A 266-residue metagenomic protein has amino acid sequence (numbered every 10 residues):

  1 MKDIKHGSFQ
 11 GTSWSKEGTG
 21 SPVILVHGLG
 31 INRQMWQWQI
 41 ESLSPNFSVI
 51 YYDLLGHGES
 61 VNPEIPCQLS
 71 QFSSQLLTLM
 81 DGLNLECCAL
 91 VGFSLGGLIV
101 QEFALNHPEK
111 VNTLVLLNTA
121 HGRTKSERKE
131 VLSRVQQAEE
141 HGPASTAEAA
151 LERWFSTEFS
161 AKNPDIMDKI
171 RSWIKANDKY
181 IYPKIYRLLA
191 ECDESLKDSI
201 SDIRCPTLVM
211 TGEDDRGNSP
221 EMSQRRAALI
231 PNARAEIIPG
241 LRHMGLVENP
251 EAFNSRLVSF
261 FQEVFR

Functional and structural regions predicted by a protein language model:
M1-V23, P45-F47, V258-R266: Alpha/beta-hydrolase fold catalytic core
T12-N62, L79: Conserved HGGG/HGGXW glycine-rich cap/lid loop of the alpha/beta-hydrolase fold
Q71-C88: Conserved acidic catalytic loop of the alpha/beta-hydrolase fold
Q101-N106, V111-S145: Flexible "cap/lid" loop of the alpha/beta hydrolase fold
K125-K129, A144-S201: Conserved alpha/beta-hydrolase catalytic His-Asp/Glu region
I203, V209-T211: Short beta-strand/loop motif that positions the catalytic acidic residue of the alpha/beta-hydrolase fold
E213-N218: Acidic catalytic loop of the alpha/beta-hydrolase fold
A233-R266: Catalytic active-site module of serine/aspartate enzymes centered on a nucleophile-bearing elbow/loop
